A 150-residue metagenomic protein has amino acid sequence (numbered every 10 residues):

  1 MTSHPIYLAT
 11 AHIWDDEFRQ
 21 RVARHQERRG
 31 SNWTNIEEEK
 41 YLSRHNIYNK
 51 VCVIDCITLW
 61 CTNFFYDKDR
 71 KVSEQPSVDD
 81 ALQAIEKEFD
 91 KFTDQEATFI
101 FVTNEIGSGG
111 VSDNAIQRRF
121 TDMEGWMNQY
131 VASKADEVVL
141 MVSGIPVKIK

Functional and structural regions predicted by a protein language model:
M1-I47: Conserved P-loop
P5, C52, E137-V139: Short, well-ordered beta-strand core segments
T10, R29, T58, T98 (+1 more regions): Ser/Thr-centric signal marking residues that sit in or immediately flank functional binding/regulatory motifs
A11, E39, I57-T58, E105-G107 (+1 more regions): Short, flexible active-site-adjacent loop segments at beta-strand->alpha-helix junctions, enriched in small/polar
S31-A81: Helix-adjacent hinge/juxtasegments
N63-K150: Replace "adjacent to P-loop NTPase cores in ATP/GTP-dependent enzymes" with "adjacent to NTP-binding cores
